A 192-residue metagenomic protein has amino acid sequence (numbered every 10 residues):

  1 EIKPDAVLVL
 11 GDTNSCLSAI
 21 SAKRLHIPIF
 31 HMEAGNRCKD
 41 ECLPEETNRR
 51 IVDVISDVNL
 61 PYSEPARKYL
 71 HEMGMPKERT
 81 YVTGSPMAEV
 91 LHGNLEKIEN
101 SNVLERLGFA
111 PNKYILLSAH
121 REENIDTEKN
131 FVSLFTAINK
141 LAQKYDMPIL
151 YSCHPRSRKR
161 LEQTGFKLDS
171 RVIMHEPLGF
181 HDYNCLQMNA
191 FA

Functional and structural regions predicted by a protein language model:
E1-P76: Active-site and donor-binding regions of nucleotide-sugar-utilizing enzymes
D5-A6, I55-N59, E78, D146-I149 (+2 more regions): Short active-site oxyanion
L17-S18, Y69, V90-L91, K159-L161: Phosphate- and divalent-cation-binding pockets in alpha/beta enzyme and binding domains that engage nucleotide-derived
P28-E33, E78-G84, R171-E176: Short hydrophobic/aromatic-enriched beta-strand-loop microsegments
I29-G35, G84, L117-R121, S152: Short beta-strands and strand-loop turn motifs
K39-P44, L91-H92, Y183-L186: Short, charged, surface-exposed secondary-structure boundary motifs
V52-N130: A nucleotide-sugar donor-handling region in carbohydrate enzymes
E99-F191: Donor-nucleotide binding loops and adjacent catalytic segments primarily of GT-B fold Leloir glycosyltransferases
